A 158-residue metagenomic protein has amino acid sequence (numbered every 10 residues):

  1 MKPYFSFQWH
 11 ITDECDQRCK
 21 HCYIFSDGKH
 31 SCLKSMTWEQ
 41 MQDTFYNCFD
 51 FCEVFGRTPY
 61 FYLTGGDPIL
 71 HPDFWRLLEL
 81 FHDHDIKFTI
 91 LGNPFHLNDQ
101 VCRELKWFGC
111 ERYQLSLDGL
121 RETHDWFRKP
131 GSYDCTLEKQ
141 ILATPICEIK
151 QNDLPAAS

Functional and structural regions predicted by a protein language model:
M1-R112: Conserved alpha-helical substructure of the radical SAM core
G28-C32, R121-R128: A short acidic, helix-capping loop that chelates divalent metal ions and anchors anionic groups
G65, I90-P94, L117-G119, D153-A157: A cross-domain feature marking catalytic cores of carbohydrate-active enzymes and several ubiquitous metabolic/repair
E104-G109, E138-T144: Short secondary-structure transition/capping segments
R112-D118, E148: A short, terminal or domain-edge coil/loop segment
G131-D134: Charged helix-capping and loop-helix junction motifs
K139-S158: Conserved strand-turn element in the central/C-terminal portion of the radical SAM core barrel that lines
